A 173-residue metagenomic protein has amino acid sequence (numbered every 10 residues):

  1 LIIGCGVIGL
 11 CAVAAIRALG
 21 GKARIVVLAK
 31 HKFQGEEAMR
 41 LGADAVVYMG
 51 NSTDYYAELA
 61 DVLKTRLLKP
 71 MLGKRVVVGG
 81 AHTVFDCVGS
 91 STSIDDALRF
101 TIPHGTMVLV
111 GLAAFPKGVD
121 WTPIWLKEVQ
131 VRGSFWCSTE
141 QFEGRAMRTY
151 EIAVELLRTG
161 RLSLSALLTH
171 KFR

Functional and structural regions predicted by a protein language model:
I2-C5, R17-I94: Adenosine-nucleotide cofactor-binding segment
G4-V7, L112: Glycine-rich Rossmann-fold phosphate-binding loop(s) that bind the pyrophosphate of adenine dinucleotide cofactors
L10-V13: Residues forming the Rossmann-fold NAD(P)(H) cofactor-binding site
A15, D96-F100, V119-P123: A short acidic, amphipathic alpha-helical/loop segment
G21-A23, G105, K127-V129: A short helix->loop->beta-strand "cap" motif at the edges of active sites that frequently abuts
Y56-K74, V78, K117-H170: C-terminal substrate-binding/catalytic core of Rossmann-like NAD(P)-dependent dehydrogenases/reductases
T83-F85, R99-K117, Q130-R132: ADP-ribose/adenylate-binding Rossmann-like module
V88-G89, S93, G111-L112, F135: Short glycine-/small-residue-rich Rossmann-like dinucleotide-binding loops
